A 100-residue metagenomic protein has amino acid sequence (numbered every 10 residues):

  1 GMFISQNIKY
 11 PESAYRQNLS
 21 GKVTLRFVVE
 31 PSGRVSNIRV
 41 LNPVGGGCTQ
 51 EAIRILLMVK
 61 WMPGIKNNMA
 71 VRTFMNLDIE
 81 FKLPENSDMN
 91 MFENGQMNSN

Functional and structural regions predicted by a protein language model:
G1-L25, E51-N90: Short proline/glycine- and basic residue-enriched helix-capping loop/turn segments at helix->loop/beta transitions
P11, E30, L41: Residue-level recognition of the GNAT/N-acetyltransferase active site
L41-C48: A short acidic/small-residue loop/turn micro-motif
D88-N100: Short, low-complexity, Pro/Ser/Thr/Gly-rich segments in the mature regions of secreted, periplasmic
